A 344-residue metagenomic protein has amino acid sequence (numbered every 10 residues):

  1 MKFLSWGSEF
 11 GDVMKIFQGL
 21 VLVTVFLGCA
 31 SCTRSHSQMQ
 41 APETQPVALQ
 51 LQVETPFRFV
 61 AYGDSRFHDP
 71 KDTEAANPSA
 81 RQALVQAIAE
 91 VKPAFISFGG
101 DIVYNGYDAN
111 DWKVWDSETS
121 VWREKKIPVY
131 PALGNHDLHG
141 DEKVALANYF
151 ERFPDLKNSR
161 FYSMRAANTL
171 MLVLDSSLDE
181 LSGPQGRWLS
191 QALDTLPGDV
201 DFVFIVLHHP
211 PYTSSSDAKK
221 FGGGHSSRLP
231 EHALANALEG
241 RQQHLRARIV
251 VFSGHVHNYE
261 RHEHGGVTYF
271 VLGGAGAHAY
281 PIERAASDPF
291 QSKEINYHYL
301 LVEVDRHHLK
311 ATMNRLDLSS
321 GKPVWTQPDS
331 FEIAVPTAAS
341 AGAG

Functional and structural regions predicted by a protein language model:
E9-L20: Bacterial N-terminal signal peptides that target proteins for export
G28-S31: C-terminal motif of bacterial Sec signal peptides marking the signal peptidase cleavage site
R34-N110, S214, A218: N-terminal active-site segment of His-dependent metallophosphoesterases
H36-A41, V53, K293-G344: A short C-terminal boundary segment appended to hydrolase-like catalytic domains
M39-V47, L51, D72, D108-V203 (+3 more regions): Extended active-site neighborhood of metal-dependent phosphoesterases/phosphodiesterases
F59, I96, M171, V203-F204: Hydrophobic beta-strand anchors of alpha/beta hydrolase catalytic cores
D64, G100-D101, G134-N135, H208 (+1 more regions): Active-site glycine-centered loops adjacent to acidic/histidine catalytic or metal-binding residues that shape
